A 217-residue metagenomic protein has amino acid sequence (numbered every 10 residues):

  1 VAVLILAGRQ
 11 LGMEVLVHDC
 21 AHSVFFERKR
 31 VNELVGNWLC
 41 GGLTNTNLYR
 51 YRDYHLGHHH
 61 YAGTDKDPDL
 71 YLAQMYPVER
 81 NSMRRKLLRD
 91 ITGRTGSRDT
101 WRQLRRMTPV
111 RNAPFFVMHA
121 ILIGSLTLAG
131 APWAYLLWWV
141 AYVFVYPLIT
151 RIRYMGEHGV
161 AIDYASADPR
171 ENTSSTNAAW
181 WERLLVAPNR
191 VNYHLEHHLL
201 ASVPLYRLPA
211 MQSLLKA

Functional and structural regions predicted by a protein language model:
V1-A7, L16, G41-V140, L205-A217: Non-catalytic, topology-defining segments of multipass membrane proteins
V1-V15, W38-L48, V143, P147 (+1 more regions): Membrane-embedded alpha-helical segments that form the functional core of polytopic membrane enzymes, especially those
A2, P132-A141, V145-E157, I162: Juxtamembrane/interface helices at transmembrane-helix boundaries
M13-H22, Y51-G63, Y154-V160, P188-V203: Histidine-centered catalytic micro-motifs
L16-V35, Y71-L72: Aspartate-rich (DDxxD/NDxxD/DxxxD) Mg2+/diphosphate-binding motifs and their adjoining helix-loop segments
A21, F25-F26, A165, P204-L205: Active-site-flanking alpha-helical
L148-R183: Membrane-interfacial segments at transmembrane helix termini in multi-pass membrane proteins
N177-V186, H194, L200-A217: Long, positively charged, glycine-interspersed low-complexity recognition regions
